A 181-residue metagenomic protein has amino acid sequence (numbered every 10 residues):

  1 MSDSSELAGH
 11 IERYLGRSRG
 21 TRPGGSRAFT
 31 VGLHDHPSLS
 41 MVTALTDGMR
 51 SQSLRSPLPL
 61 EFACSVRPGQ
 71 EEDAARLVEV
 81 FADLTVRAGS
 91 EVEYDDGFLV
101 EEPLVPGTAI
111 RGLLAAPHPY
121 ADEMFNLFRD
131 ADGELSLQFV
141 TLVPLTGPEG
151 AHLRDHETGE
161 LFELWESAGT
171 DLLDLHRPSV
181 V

Functional and structural regions predicted by a protein language model:
M1-L58, S65-V181: Acidic, proline/glycine-rich low-complexity IDRs
